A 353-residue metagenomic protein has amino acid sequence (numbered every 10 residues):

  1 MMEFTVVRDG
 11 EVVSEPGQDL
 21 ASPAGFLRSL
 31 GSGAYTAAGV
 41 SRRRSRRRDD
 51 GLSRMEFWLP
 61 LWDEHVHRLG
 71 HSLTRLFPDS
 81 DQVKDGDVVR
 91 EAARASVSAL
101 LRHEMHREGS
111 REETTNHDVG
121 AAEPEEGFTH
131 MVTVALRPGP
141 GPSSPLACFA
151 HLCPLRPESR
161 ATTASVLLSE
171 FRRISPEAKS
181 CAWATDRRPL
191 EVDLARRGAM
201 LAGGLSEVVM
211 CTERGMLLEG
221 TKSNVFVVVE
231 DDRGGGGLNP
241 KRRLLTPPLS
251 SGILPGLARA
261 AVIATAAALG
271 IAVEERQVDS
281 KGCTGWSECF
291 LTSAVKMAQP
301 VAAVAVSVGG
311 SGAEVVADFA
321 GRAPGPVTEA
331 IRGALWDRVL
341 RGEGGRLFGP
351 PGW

Functional and structural regions predicted by a protein language model:
M1-R102, N116-G120, T129-M131, A135-W353: Helix-start/capping segments and mature chain N-termini
E104, E123-P124: Intrinsically disordered, low-complexity terminal regulatory regions
R111-T115: Short alpha-helical elements
